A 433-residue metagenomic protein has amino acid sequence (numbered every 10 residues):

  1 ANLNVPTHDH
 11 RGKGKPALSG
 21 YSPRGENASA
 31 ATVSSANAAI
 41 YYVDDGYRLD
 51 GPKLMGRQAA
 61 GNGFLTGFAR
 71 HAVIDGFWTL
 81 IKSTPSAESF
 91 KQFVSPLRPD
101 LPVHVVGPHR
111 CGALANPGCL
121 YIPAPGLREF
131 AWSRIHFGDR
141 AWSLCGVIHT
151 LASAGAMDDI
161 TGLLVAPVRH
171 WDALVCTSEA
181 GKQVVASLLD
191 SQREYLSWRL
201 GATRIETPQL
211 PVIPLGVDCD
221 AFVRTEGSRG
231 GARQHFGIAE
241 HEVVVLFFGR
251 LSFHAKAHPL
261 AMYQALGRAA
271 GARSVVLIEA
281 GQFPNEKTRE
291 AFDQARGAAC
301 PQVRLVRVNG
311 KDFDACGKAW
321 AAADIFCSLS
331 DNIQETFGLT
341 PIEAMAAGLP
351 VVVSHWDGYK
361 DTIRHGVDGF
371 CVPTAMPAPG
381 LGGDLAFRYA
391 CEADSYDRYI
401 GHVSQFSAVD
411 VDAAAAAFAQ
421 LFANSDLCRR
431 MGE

Functional and structural regions predicted by a protein language model:
R24, S29-P117: N-terminal pre-catalytic "stem/leader" segment of glycosyltransferase-like enzymes
G61, P85-P167: Extended catalytic core of nucleotide-activated donor transferases of GT-like folds
A180, G216: Carbohydrate-associated surface elements
D218-G310: Conserved catalytic-core segment of nucleotide-activated headgroup transferases in glycan assembly
E226-G227, M376-L427: C-terminal "capping" alpha-helix adjacent to the active site of nucleotide-linked donor transferases in cell-envelope
D312-F313, K318-A323: Short alpha-helical donor nucleotide-sugar binding micro-motif in glycosyltransferases
A321-T336, L349: Acidic donor-binding loop of glycosyltransferase active sites
P350-V353, I363, F370-C371: Short hydrophobic beta-strand element within catalytic cores of glycosyltransferases and related nucleotide-activated
